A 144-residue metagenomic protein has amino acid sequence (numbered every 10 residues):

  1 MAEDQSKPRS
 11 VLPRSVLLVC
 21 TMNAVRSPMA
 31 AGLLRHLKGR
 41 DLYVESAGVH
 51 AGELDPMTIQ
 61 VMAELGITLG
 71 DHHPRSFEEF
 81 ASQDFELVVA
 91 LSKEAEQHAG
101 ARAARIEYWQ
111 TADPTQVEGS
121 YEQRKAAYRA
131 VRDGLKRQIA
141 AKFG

Functional and structural regions predicted by a protein language model:
A2-E78: Conserved active-site segments centered on acidic
R9-S15, F80-V89, Y128: Cytosolic catalytic domains that perform sulfur/thiol-centered chemistry
N23, M62, V88-V89, L135: Conserved small-residue
S46, A90, E107-Q110: Structural signal for conserved beta-strand scaffold positions within catalytic alpha/beta enzyme cores
I59, S82-F85, P114, D133: Short capping/connector residues at structural and topological boundaries
Q83-R102: Mid-chain, well-packed structural core segment of small domains
E96-G144: Phosphate-binding/catalytic loops
